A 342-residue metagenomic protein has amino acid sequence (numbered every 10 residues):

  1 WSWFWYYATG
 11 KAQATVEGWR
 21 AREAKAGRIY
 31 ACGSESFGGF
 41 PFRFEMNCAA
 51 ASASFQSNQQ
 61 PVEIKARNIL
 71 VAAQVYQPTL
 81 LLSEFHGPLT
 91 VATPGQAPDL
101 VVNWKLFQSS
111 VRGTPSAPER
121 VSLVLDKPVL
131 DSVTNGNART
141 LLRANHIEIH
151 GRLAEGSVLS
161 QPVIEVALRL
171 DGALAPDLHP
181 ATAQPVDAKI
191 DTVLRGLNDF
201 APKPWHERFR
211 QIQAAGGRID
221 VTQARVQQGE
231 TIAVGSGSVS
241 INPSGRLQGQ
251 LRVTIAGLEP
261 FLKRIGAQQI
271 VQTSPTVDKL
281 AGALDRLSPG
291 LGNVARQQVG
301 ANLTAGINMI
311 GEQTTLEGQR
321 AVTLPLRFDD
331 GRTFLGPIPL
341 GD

Functional and structural regions predicted by a protein language model:
W1-E17: N-terminal type II signal-anchor transmembrane helix that functions as the membrane-insertion/stop-transfer segment
V16-R28: Membrane-interface amphipathic/juxtamembrane segments adjacent to transmembrane helices
K25-S157, A224, G235: N-terminal beta-strand/beta-hairpin edge segment
G33, R208-R218, A224-V226, T231 (+2 more regions): Extended terminal
E35-F37, A66-Y76, V102-S116, R139 (+8 more regions): Extended lipid/amphipathic-ligand handling interfaces
S52-V62, L89-L100, K127-L142, G172-A183 (+5 more regions): Flexible, membrane-facing loop/turn or short amphipathic-helix motifs that contact lipid bilayers or gate lipid-binding
E119-S122, P162-A167, G216-Q223: Short, hydrophobic/aromatic-rich segments at coil-to-beta transitions
Q161-A167, L174, A183: Gly/Pro-enriched, hydrophobic low-complexity segments that function as extracytoplasmic propeptides/linkers
